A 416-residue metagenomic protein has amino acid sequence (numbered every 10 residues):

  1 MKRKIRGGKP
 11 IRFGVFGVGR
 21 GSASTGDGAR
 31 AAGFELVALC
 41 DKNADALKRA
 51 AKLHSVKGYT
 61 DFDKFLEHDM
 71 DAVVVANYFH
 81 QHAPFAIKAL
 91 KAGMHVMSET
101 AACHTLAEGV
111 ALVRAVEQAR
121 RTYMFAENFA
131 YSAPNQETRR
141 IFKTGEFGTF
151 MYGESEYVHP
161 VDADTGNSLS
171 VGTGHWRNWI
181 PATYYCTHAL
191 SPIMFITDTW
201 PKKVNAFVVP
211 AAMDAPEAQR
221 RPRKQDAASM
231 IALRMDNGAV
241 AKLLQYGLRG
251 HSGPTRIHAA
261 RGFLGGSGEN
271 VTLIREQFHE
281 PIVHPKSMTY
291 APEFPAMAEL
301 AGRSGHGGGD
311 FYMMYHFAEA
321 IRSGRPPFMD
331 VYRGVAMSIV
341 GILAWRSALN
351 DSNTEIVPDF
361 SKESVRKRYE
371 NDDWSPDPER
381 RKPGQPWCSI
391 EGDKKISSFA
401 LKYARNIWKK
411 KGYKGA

Functional and structural regions predicted by a protein language model:
M1, Y184-H279, A301-D330, G341-R346 (+1 more regions): Contiguous beta-strand/loop segments that form the cofactor/metal-binding neighborhood of enzyme cores
M1-H54: N-terminal Rossmann-like dinucleotide-binding module
R20, T122, F129-R223, P254: Predominantly a Rossmann-like dinucleotide-binding segment in NAD(P)-dependent oxidoreductases
A38, A72, Y152: Short, Asp-centered acidic motifs that coordinate Mg2+ and/or phosphate in catalytic or ligand-binding sites
S55-F62: Conserved SAM-binding strand-loop segment of SAM-dependent methyltransferases
T60, S98, Y123-F125, E154 (+2 more regions): Hydrophobic residues in well-ordered beta-strands that form the structural core
M70-A72, Y78-F79, A83-A130, G145: Beta-strand-loop-alpha-helix segment that lines the small-molecule cofactor/substrate pocket of alpha/beta enzymes
